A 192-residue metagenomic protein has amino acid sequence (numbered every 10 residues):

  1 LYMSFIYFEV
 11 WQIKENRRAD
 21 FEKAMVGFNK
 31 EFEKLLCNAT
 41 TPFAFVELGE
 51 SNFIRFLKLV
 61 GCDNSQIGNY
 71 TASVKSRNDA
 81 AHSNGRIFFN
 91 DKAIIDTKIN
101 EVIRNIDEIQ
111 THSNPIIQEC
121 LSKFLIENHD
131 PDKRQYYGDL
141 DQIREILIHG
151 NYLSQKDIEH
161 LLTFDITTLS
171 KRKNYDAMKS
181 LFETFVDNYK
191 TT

Functional and structural regions predicted by a protein language model:
Y2-M3, K14, I99-V102: Short, low-complexity, polar/charged sequence segments that are solvent-exposed and flexible
Y2-V10, N78, Y189-K190: Short alpha-helix boundary/capping elements
I6-C62, S83: Short non-catalytic regulatory patches outside canonical folded cores
K14-R17, Q66, N128, N188-Y189: Residue-level recognition of alpha-helix termini/interfacial anchor residues
A19-N29, K98-R104, K123-H129: Charge-rich, acidic-biased intrinsically disordered regions
A44-V60, S65-Q66, C120-Y136: Charged interaction patches that mediate protein-protein contacts
F56-I117: Charge-enriched, short contiguous segments at helix-coil
A93, R104, E108-T192: Terminal, compositionally biased low-complexity regions
